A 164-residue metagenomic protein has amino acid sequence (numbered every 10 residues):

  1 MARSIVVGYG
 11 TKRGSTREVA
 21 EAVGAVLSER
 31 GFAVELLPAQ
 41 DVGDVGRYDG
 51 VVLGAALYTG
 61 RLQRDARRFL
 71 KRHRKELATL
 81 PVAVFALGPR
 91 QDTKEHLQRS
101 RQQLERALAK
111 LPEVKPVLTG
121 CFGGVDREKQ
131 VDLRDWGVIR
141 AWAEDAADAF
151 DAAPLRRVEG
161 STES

Functional and structural regions predicted by a protein language model:
M1: Glycine-/acidic-rich phosphate or pyrophosphate-binding loops and their flanking alpha/beta elements
S4, E18, A25-R30, E35 (+2 more regions): FMN-binding flavodoxin-like domain, especially the glycine-rich phosphate-binding loop
I5-Y9: Short, hydrophobic/glycine-enriched beta-strand segments
G10-T11, L57: Short, contiguous strand/loop micro-motifs
T11-R17: Glycine-rich NAD(P) Rossmann-fold beta1-alpha1 loop
P38: Short loop/edge segments at beta-strand edges and connector loops that shape dinucleotide/nucleotide cofactor-binding
D41-G46: Short amphipathic alpha-helix with an adjacent loop that forms part of the alpha/beta core around
